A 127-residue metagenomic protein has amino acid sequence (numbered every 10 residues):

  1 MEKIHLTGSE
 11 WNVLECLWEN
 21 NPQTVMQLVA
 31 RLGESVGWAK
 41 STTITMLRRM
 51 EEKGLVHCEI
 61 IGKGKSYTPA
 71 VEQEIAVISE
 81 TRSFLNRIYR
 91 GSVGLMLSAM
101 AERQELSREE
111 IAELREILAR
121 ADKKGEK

Functional and structural regions predicted by a protein language model:
K3-S9, I61-E80: Short, cationic-aromatic polyanion-contact patches
W11-C16, Q27, L95: Pre-recognition alpha-helix immediately N-terminal to the DNA-recognition helix within helix-turn-helix or winged-helix
Q23-R31: Short acidic, hydrophobic short linear motifs in intrinsically disordered regions
A30-W38: Short helix-coil junctions and helix-kink-helix linkers
I44-R48: Short, hydrophobic-biased segments on the C-terminal half of alpha helices that form "recognition helices"
G54: Glycine-centered, phosphate/nucleic-acid-interacting loop/turn motifs that mediate DNA/RNA or nucleotide
C58: Short beta-strand "wing" residues that participate in macromolecule-binding interfaces
S79-K124: Amphipathic alpha-helical dimerization/coiled-coil segments that flank or bridge DNA-binding/regulatory modules
